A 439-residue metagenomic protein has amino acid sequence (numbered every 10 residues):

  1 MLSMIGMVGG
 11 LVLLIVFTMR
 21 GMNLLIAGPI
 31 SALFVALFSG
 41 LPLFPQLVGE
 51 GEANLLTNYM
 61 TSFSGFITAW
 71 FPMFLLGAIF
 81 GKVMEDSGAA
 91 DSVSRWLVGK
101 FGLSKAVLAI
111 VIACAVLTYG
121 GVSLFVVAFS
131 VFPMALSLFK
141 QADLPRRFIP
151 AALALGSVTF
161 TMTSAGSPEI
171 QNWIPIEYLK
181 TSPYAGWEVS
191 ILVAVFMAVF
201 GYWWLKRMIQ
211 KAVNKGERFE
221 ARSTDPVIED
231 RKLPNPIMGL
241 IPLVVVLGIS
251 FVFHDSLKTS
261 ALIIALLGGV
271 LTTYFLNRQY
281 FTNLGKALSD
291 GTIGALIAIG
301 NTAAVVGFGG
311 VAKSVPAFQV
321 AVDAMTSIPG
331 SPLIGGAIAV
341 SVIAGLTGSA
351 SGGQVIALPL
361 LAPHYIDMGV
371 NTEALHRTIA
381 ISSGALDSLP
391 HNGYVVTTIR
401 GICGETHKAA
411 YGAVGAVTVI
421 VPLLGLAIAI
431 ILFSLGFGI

Functional and structural regions predicted by a protein language model:
M1-L2, M19-G21, L56-T68, T181-S190 (+4 more regions): Interfacial loop-to-helix junctions that mark the boundaries of transmembrane helices in multi-pass membrane
M1-M4, S64-W70, L97-I112, Q141-I149 (+5 more regions): Membrane-interfacial loop-to-helix junctions in multi-pass transporters
M4-V8, I26-P29, F71, S104-I112 (+10 more regions): Hydrophobic alpha-helical transmembrane segments
M7, L11, F38-S39, E188-A287 (+2 more regions): Long, contiguous bundles of hydrophobic transmembrane helices that form the permeation core of multi-pass
L55-D91, K258-A317, L333, V342: Core transmembrane alpha-helical segments of multi-pass membrane transporters/permeases
M73-G77, K100-L136, A303-V305, I328-M368 (+2 more regions): Hydrophobic alpha-helical transmembrane segments of multi-pass integral membrane proteins, predominantly secondary
L97, T292, I399-I420: Interfacial loop-to-transmembrane junctions
C114-S130, Q141-S190, A194, A198-K206 (+3 more regions): Alpha-helical transmembrane segments and, especially, the helix-loop junctions at the ends of these helices
